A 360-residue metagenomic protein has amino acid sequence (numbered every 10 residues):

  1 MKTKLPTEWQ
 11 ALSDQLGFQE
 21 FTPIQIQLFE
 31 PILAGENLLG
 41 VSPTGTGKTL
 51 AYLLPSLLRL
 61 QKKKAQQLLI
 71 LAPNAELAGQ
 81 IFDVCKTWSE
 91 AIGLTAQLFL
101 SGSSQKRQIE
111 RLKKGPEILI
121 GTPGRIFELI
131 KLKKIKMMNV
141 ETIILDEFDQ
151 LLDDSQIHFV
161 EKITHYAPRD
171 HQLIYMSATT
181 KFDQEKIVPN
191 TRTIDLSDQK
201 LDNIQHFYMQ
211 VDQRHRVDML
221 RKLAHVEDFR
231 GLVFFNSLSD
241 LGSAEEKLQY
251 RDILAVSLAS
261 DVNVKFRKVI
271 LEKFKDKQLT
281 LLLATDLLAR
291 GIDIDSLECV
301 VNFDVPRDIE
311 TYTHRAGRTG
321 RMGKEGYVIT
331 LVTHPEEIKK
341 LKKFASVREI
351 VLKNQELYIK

Functional and structural regions predicted by a protein language model:
M1-K360: Conserved helicase RecA-like core
